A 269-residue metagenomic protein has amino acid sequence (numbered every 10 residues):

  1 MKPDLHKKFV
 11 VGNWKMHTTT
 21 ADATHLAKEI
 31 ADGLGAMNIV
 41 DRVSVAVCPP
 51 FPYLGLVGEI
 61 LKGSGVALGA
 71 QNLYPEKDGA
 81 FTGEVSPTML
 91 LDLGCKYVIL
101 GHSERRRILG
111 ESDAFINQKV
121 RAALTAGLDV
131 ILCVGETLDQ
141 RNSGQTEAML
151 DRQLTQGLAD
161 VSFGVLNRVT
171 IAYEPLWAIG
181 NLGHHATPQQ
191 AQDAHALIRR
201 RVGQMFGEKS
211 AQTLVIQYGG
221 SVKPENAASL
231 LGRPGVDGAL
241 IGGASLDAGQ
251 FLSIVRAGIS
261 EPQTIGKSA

Functional and structural regions predicted by a protein language model:
M1-A269: Active-site loop-to-helix "anion-binding N-cap" substructures in soluble metabolic enzymes
